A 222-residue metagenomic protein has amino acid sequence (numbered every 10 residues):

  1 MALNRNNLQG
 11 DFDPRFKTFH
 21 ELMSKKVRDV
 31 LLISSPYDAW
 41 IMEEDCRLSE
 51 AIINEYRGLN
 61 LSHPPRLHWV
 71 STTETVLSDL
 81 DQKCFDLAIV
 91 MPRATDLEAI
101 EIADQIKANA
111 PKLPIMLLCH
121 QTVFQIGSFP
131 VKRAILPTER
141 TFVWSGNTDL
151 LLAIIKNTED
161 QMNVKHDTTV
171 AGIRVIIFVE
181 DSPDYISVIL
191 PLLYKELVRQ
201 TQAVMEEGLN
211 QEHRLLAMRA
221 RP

Functional and structural regions predicted by a protein language model:
A2-F16, H20-E21, P36, W69-T72 (+3 more regions): Output/docking surface of receiver
L3-N6, L31-H68, P183-P222: Two-component/phosphorelay signaling modules centered on CheY-like receiver
L8-F12, D38-N54, S62-P64, W69-V131 (+3 more regions): Conserved phosphotransfer microenvironments
T18, V27, E98: Structured alpha-helical
L22-K25, N60-S62, A108, T168-A171: Conserved catalytic network of the ASCE P-loop NTPase/AAA+ motor domain
K26-D29, R174: Nucleotide donor/acceptor-binding cores
E101, A153, V188-P191: Generic recognition of short, well-ordered alpha-helical segments
